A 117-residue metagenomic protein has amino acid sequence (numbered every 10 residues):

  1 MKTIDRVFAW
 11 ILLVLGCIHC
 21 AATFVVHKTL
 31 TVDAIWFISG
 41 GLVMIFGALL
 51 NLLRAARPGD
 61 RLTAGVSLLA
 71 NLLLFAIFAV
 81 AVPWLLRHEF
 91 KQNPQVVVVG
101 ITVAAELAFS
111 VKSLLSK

Functional and structural regions predicted by a protein language model:
M1-W10: N-terminal membrane topogenic signal
K2, P58, S116-K117: Membrane-interface junctions at the ends of membrane-embedded or membrane-associated helices
W10-H19, D33-A56, L68-I77: Core segments of alpha-helical transmembrane spans in multipass integral membrane proteins
G16-T29, V80-H88: C-terminal ends of transmembrane alpha-helices and the immediately adjacent extracellular/lumenal or cytosolic loop
V26, N51-A64: Juxtamembrane helix-break-helix junctions at the cytosolic face of small multi-pass alpha-helical membrane proteins
T29-I38, H88-G100: Non-cytosolic membrane-interface motifs at loop->transmembrane helix junctions
L42-G47, V99-S110: Alpha-helical transmembrane segments and their membrane-interface exit regions
L69, A76-V96, F109-S116: Membrane-helix boundary connector in multi-pass membrane proteins
